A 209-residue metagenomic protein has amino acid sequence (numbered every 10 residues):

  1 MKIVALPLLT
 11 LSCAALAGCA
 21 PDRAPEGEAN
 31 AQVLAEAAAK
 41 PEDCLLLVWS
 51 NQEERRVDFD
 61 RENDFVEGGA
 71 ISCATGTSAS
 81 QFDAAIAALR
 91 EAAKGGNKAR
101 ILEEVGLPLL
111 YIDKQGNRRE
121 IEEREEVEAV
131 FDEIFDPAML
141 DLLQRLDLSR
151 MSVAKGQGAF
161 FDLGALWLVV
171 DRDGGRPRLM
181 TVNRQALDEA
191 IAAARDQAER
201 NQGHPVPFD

Functional and structural regions predicted by a protein language model:
M1-L8: Bacterial N-terminal signal peptides that target proteins for export
L16-G18: C-terminal motif of bacterial Sec signal peptides marking the signal peptidase cleavage site
R23-E91, L102-D209: C-terminal-biased regions
K94-G95: Charged, alpha-helical scaffolding/interaction elements associated with membrane systems
